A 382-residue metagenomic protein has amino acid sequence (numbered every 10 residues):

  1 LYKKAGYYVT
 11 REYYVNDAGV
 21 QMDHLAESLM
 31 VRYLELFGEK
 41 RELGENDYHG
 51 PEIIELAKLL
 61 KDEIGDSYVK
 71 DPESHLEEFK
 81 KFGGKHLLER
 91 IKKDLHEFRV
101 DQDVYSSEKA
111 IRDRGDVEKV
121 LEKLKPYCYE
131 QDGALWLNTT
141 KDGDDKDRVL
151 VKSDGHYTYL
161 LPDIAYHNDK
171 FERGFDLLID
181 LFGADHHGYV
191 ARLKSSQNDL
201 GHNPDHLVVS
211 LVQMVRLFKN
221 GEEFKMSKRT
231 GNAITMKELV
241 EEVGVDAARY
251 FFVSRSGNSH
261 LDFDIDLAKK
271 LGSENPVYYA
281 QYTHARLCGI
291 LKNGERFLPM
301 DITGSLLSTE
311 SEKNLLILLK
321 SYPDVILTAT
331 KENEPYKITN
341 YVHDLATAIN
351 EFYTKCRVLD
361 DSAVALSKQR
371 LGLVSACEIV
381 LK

Functional and structural regions predicted by a protein language model:
L1-K382: Non-catalytic interaction-recognition regions
